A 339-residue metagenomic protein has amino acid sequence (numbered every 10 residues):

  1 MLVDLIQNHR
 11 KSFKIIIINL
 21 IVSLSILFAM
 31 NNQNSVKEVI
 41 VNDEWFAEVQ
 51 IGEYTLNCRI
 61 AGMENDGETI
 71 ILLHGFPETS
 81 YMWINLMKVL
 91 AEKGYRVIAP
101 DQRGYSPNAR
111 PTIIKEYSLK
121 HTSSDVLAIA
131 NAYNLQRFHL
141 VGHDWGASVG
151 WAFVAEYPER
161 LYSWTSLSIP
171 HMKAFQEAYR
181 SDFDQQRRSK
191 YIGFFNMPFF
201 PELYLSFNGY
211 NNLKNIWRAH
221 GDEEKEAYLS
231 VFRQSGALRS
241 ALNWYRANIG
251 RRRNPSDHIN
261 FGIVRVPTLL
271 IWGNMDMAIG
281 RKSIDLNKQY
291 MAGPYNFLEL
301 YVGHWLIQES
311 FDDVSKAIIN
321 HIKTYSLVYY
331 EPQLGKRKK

Functional and structural regions predicted by a protein language model:
M1-R10: N-terminal secretory signal peptides that target proteins for export/translocation
I17-S25: Bacterial N-terminal signal peptides
N34-E48, E53-C58, G62-E64, T69 (+7 more regions): Flexible "cap/lid" subdomain of the alpha/beta-hydrolase fold that forms the substrate-access gate
M63-P107: Conserved HGGG/HGGXW glycine-rich cap/lid loop of the alpha/beta-hydrolase fold
V302: Conserved SAM/SAH-binding loop
